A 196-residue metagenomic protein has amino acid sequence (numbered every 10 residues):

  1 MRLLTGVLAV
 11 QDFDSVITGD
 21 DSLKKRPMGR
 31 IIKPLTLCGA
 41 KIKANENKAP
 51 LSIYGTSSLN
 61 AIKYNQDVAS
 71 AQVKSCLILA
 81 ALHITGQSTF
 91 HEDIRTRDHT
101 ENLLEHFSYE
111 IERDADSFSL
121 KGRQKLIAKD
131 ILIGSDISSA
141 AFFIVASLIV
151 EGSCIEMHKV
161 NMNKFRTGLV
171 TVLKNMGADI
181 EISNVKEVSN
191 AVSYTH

Functional and structural regions predicted by a protein language model:
M1-Y194: Structural preference for solvent-exposed beta-strand-turn elements and adjacent flexible terminal/loop segments within
